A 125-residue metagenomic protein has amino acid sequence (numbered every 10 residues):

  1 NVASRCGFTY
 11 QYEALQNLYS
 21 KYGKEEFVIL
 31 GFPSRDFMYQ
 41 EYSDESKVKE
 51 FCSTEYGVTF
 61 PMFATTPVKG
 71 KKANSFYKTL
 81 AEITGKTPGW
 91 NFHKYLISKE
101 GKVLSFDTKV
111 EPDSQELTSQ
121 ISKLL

Functional and structural regions predicted by a protein language model:
V2: Hydrophobic adenine-recognition pocket in adenosine-nucleotide-binding enzymes
R5, T9-P33, C52-Y56: Conserved helix-turn-beta segment immediately C-terminal to the redox Cys motif in thioredoxin-like folds
T9, G70-K71, E111: Soluble non-cytosolic domains of exported or imported proteins
A14-N17, S43, K47, S75 (+1 more regions): Extracytoplasmic/secreted proteins, especially bacterial periplasmic and envelope-associated proteins
G23-V28, Y56-P61, N91-F92, K99-K102: Loop/turn elements at helix/coil->beta-strand transitions in domains of secreted/extracellular proteins
E26-S43, T59-G70: Thiol-based oxidoreductase modules, predominantly thioredoxin-like and allied folds used for disulfide exchange
S46-N91: Short, internal strand/loop/helix patches that form the active-site neighborhood or redox-interaction surface
S75-L125: Thiol-/selenol-based redox modules, centered on thioredoxin-like and closely related oxidoreductase domains
